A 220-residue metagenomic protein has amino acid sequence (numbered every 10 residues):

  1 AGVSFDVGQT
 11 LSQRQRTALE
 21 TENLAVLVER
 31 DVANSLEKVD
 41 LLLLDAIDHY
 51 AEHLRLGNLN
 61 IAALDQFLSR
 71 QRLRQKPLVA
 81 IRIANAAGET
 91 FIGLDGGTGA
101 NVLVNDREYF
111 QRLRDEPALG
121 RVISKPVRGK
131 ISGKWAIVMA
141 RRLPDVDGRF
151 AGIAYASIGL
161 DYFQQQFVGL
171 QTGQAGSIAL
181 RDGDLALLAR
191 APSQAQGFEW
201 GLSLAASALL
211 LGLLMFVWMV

Functional and structural regions predicted by a protein language model:
A1, G8, S12-R16, A86-A87 (+1 more regions): Non-catalytic regulatory/interaction regions at protein termini and inter-domain linkers
A1-N58, S69-P77: Juxtamembrane extracytoplasmic/periplasmic/luminal helical "stalk" adjacent to the first N-terminal
R16-N23, L41, A62-A63, V104-E108 (+1 more regions): A general alpha-helical scaffold signature found inside nucleotide-binding enzyme cores
D45-D48, D65-D95, N105-R107, Q111 (+2 more regions): Extracytoplasmic ligand-binding sensor domains of the Cache superfamily
G57-N58, A63, G99, Q164: Polar/charged, Q/E/K-enriched amphipathic alpha-helical segments with strong coiled-coil propensity that act as
R72-A80, A86-G169: Extracytoplasmic/periplasmic ligand-binding sensor regions of membrane-associated signaling proteins
D145-D147, Y162-V220: Intrinsic low-complexity, intrinsically disordered coil/linker regions enriched in small/polar and charged residues
